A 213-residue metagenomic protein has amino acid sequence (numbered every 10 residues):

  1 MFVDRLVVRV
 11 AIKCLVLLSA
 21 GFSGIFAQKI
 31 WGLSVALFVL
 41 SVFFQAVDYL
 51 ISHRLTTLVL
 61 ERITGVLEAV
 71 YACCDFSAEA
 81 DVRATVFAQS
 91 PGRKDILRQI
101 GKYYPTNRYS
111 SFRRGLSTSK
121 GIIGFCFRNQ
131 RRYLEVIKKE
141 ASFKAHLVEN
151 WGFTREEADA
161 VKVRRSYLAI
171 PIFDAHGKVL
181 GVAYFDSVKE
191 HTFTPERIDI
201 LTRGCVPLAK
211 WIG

Functional and structural regions predicted by a protein language model:
M1, F22, V39-F43: Long, hydrophobic/aromatic-enriched structural stretches that serve as scaffold segments
M1-L17: Juxtamembrane interface helix immediately N-terminal to a transmembrane segment
S19-K29: Juxtamembrane "helix-exit" motif on the non-cytosolic side of transmembrane helices
A27-P105, S110-R113: Intrinsically disordered, low-complexity terminal regulatory regions
T64-F76, G92-D95, I122, R128 (+4 more regions): Amphipathic secondary-structure elements and adjacent low-complexity, charged linkers in non-transmembrane regions
R98-K162: Regulatory sensory and allosteric helical modules in signal-transduction proteins and certain transcription factors
E156, R165-D174: A short, aliphatic-rich beta-strand micro-motif
V179-G213: Juxtadomain coupling helices with adjacent low-complexity linkers
